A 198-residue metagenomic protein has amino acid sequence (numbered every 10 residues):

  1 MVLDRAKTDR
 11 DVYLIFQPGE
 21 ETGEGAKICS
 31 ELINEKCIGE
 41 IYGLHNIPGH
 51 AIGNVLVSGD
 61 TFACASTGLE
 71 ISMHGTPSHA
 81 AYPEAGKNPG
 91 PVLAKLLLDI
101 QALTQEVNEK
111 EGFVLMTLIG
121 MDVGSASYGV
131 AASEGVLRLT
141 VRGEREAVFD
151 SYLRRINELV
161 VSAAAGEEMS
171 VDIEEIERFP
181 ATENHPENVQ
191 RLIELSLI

Functional and structural regions predicted by a protein language model:
M1-V2: Active-site alpha-helical elements of protease catalytic centers
A6-G120, G124-V130: Histidine/acidic-residue-rich, glycine-tolerant segments that coordinate divalent metal ions
P91-I198: Metal-dependent amide/peptide-bond hydrolase catalytic core, centered on the "pita-bread" metallohydrolase fold
